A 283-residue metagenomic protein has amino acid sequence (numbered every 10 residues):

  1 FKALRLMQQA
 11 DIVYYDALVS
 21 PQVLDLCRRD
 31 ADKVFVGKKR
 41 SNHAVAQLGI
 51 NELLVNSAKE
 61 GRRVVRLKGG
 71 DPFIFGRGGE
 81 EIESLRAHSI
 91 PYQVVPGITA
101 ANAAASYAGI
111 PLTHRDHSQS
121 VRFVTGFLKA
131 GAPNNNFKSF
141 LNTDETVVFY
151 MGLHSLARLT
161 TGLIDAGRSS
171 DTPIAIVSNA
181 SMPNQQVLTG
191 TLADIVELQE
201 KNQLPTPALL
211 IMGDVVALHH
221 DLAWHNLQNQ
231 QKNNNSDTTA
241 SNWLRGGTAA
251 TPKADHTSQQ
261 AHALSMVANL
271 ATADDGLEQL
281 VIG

Functional and structural regions predicted by a protein language model:
F1-K2, S20-P21, N51-E52, G109-I110 (+3 more regions): A generic local structural motif
F1-V95, I282: Class I S-adenosyl-L-methionine
L18-S20, V36-H43, I98-A100, S120 (+2 more regions): Short, acidic/turn-prone active-site loops that include or flank metal/cofactor- and phosphate-binding residues
V19-V23, F73, A100, S155 (+1 more regions): Alpha-helix capping/helix-boundary segments
D30-K33, E52, E83, I110-R115 (+2 more regions): Short, hinge-like loop/turn segments at secondary-structure boundaries
A31-K38, S89-Q93, L112-R122, G167-I176: Short hydrophobic/aromatic-enriched beta-strand-loop microsegments
K59-V64, S120, L128-G283: A contiguous loop/helix-start segment that scaffolds small-molecule binding in enzyme catalytic cores
D71-T143, Q186-T189, V267: Class I SAM-dependent methyltransferase SAM-binding "motif I" and its flanking Rossmann-like core
